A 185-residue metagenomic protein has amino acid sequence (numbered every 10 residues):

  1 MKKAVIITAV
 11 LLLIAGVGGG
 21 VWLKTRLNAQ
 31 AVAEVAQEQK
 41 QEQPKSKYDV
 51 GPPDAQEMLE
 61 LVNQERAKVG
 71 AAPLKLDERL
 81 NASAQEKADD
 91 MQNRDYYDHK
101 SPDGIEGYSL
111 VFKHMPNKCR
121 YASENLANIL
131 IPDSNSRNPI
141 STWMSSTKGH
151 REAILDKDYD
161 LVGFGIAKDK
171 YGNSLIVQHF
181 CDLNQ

Functional and structural regions predicted by a protein language model:
M1-L12: N-terminal Sec-pathway targeting helices
K2, V32-V35, K75, Q92-N93: Short amphipathic alpha-helical segments with coiled-coil-like heptad repeat character
I14-K24: Hydrophobic alpha-helical membrane-insertion segments, chiefly the h-region of N-terminal signal peptides
L23-E60: N-terminal, intrinsically disordered, polar/charged segments of Gram-positive cell-envelope systems that serve as
A31, E106-Q185: A well-ordered secondary-structure block
K40-Q43, E65-A67, N117-R120, L130-I131: A short alpha-helix capping/helix-coil boundary motif
V50-H114, R151, K157-V162, D169-Y171: Short, well-ordered surface patches within globular domains
